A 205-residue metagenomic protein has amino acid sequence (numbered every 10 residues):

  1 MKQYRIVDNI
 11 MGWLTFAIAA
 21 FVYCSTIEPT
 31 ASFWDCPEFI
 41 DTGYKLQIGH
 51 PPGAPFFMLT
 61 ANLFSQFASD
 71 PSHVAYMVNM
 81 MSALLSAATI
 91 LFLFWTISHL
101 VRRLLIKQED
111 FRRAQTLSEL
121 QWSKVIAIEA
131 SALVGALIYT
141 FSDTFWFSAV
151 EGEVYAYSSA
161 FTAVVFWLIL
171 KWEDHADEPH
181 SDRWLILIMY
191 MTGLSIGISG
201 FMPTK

Functional and structural regions predicted by a protein language model:
M1-V22, A88-L91, S98-H99, A114-L133: Start-transfer (signal-anchor) and selected internal transmembrane alpha helices of multi-pass inner/ER membrane
W13, M80-L120, F161-K171: Transmembrane-helix motifs of polytopic, lipid-linked glycan transferases
F21-E38, V150: Helix-to-loop transition at the C-terminal end of transmembrane segments
T42-K45, G135-L137, W184-S199: Membrane-interface alpha helices of multi-pass inner-membrane proteins
K45, G49-H73, M80-L84, L91 (+1 more regions): Short hydrophobic/aromatic helix or loop-helix immediately within or flanking a transmembrane segment in polytopic
H50, A54, T144, Y190-K205: Transmembrane helices and adjacent periplasmic/lumenal helix-loop junctions of polyprenol-phosphate-dependent
W122, I126, V165-L185, T192-L194: Membrane-interface transmembrane helices that cradle and orient dolichyl/undecaprenyl
T144-Y155, F201: Short acidic/glycine- and proline-prone juxtamembrane loop motifs at membrane-interface regions of multi-pass membrane
